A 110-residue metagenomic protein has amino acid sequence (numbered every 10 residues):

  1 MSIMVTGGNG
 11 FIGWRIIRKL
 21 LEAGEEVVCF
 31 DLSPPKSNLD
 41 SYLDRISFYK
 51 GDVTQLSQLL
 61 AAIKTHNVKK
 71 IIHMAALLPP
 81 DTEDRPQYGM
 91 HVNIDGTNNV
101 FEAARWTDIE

Functional and structural regions predicted by a protein language model:
S2, E26, E110: Residues at the starts of beta-strands that form the adenosine-phosphate
S2-A23: N-terminal Rossmann NAD(P)H-binding glycine-rich loop of SDR-like oxidoreductase domains
M4, V28, Y49, M90: Conserved Rossmann-like nucleotide-binding pocket used by diverse enzymes that bind dinucleotide cofactors
E25-P34: Conserved glycine-rich Rossmann-like NAD(P)H-binding loop of the short-chain dehydrogenase/reductase
S33, T54, D95: Adenine-nucleotide cofactor-binding loop residues
L43-Q55: Rossmann-fold cofactor-recognition segment
V53-V92: NAD(P)H-binding glycine-rich loop region in Rossmannoid oxidoreductase-like domains and their noncatalytic homologs
H73, N98-E110: Conserved Rossmann-fold NAD(P)-dependent oxidoreductase catalytic core, especially the SDR/UDP-sugar
